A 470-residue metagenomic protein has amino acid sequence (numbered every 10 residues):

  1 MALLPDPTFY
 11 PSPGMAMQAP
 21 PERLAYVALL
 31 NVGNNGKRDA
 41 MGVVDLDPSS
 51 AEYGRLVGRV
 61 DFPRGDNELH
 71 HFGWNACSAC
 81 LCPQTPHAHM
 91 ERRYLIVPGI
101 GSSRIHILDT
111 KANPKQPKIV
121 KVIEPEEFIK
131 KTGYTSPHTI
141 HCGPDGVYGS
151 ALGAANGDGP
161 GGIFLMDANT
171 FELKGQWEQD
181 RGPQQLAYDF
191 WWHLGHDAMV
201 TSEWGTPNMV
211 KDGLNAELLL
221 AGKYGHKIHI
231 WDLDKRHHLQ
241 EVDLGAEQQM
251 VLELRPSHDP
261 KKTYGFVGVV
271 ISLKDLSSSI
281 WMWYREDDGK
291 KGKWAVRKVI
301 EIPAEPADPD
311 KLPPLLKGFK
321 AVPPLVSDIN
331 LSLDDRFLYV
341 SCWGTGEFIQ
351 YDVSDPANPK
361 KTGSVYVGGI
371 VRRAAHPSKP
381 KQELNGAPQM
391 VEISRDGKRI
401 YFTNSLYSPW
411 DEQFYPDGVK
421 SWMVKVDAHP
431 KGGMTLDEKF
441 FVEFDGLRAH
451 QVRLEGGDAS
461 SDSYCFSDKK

Functional and structural regions predicted by a protein language model:
A2-P21, E68-E91, G133-P144, W191-D197 (+5 more regions): Structural signature of eukaryotic scaffold interfaces centered on beta-propeller domains
A2-P5, M17-M90, I96-E124, D158 (+1 more regions): Beta-propeller domains
G14, A19-P20, V27-G36, C82-R93 (+5 more regions): Short, conserved, GDST-rich strand-edge loop motifs in beta-rich repeat architectures
V43-E52, I107-K118, A168-F171, I230-R236 (+4 more regions): Short loop/turn segments immediately following beta-strands, especially the blade-tip and inter-blade linker loops
R55-A76, V120-G133, Q176-Q185, H238-Q249 (+3 more regions): Surface-exposed loop and turn segments in beta-propeller and other repeat-based domains that flank or scaffold
T110-L194: Asp-box/WD-like beta-propeller blade repeats and closely related beta-sheet repeat scaffolds
D180-P356: Beta-propeller domains
S394-K470: Blade-level signature of beta-propeller repeat domains, shared across WD40, Kelch, NHL, RCC1 and BNR/Asp-box propellers
